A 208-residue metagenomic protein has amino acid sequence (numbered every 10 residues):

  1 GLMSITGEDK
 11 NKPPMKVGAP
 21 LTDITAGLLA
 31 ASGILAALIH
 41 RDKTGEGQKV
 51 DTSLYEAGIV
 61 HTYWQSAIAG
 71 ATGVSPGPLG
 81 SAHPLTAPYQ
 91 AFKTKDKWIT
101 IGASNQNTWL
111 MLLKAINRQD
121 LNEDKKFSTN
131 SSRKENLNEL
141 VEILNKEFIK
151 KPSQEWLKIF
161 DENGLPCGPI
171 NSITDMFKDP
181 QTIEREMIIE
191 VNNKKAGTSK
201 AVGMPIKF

Functional and structural regions predicted by a protein language model:
G1-I99, A103-S104, M111: Active-site-adjacent "lid/gating" segments in soluble enzymes
A57, N107, N171-T174: Alpha-helix/helix-capping structural signal
V60-W64, S132-E139, F177-Q181: Short, solvent-exposed polar/charged micro-motifs at secondary-structure junctions
P76-G77, A87, K93-T94, N171 (+1 more regions): Terminal low-complexity tails and localization/encapsulation signals of metabolic enzymes
A87-N163, C167: Aromatic-enriched alpha-helical interface/lid elements that frame and gate functional surfaces
